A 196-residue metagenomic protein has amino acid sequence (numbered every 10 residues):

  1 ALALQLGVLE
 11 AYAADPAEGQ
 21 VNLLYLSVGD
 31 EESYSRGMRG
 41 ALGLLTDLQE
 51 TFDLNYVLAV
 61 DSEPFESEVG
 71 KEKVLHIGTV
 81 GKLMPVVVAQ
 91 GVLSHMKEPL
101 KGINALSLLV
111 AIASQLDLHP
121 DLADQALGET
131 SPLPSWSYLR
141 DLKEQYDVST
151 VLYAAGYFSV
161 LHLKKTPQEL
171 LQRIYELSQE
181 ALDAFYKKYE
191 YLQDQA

Functional and structural regions predicted by a protein language model:
A1-A3, E31, L100-L106: Short, conserved micro-motifs enriched in small and acidic residues
L2-G78: Acidic/histidine-rich catalytic neighborhood of metal-dependent amide-processing enzymes
E50-A196: Midchain, well-structured core segments that form catalytic/ion-binding scaffolds
